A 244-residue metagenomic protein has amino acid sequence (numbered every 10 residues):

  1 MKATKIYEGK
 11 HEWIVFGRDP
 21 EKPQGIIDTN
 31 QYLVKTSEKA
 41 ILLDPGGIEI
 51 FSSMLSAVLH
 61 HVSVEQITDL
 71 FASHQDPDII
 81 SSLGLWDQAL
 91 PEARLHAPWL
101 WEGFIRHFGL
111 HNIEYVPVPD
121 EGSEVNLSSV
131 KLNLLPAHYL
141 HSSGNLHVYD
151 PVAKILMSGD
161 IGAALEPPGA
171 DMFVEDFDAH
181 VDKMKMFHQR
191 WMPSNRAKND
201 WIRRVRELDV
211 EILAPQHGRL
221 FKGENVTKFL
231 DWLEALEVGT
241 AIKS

Functional and structural regions predicted by a protein language model:
K2, G223-S244: C-terminal regulatory/interaction regions
A3-A57, L146-S158: Conserved beta-strand hairpin/beta-sheet module of binuclear metal-dependent hydrolase folds, prominently
G17-P23, G46-I48, F71-H74, L132-H138 (+1 more regions): Short, flexible loop segments at the rims of nucleotide/cofactor-binding pockets, characterized by
L43-P45, I67-Q75, L95-P98, L156-D160 (+2 more regions): Active-site neighborhood of phospho(di)ester-bond hydrolases with catalytic His/Asp-centered motifs
G47-I48, P77, A163, L220: Short, glycine/acidic-enriched loop or turn micro-motifs at the edges of active sites
I50-H96: Active-site metal-binding motif and surrounding structural segment of the metallo-beta-lactamase
R94-N145, P193-R203: Metallo-beta-lactamase
H138-P215, R219-E224, L236: Metallo-beta-lactamase
